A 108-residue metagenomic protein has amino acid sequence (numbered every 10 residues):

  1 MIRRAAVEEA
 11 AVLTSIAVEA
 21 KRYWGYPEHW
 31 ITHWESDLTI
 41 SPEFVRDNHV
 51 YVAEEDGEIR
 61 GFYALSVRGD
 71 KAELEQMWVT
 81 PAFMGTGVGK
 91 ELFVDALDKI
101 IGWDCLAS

Functional and structural regions predicted by a protein language model:
M1-S15: A short beta-loop-alpha structural element at the N-terminal edge of CoA-dependent acyl/N-acetyltransferase catalytic
V7-E8, R46, D56-E58, V67-K71: Short strand-connecting beta-turns/loops that link adjacent beta-strands
S15-I40: Conserved GNAT-fold acetyl-CoA-binding loop/helix
I40-V52, E73: A short helix-loop-beta-strand connector motif used in the catalytic cores of GNAT acetyltransferases and, in some
V52, E58-S66, E73-W78: Conserved beta-strand in the GNAT
V79, G85-D98: Conserved acetyl-CoA-binding loop-helix of GNAT-fold acetyltransferases
I100-S108: Conserved GNAT acetyl-CoA-binding A-motif
